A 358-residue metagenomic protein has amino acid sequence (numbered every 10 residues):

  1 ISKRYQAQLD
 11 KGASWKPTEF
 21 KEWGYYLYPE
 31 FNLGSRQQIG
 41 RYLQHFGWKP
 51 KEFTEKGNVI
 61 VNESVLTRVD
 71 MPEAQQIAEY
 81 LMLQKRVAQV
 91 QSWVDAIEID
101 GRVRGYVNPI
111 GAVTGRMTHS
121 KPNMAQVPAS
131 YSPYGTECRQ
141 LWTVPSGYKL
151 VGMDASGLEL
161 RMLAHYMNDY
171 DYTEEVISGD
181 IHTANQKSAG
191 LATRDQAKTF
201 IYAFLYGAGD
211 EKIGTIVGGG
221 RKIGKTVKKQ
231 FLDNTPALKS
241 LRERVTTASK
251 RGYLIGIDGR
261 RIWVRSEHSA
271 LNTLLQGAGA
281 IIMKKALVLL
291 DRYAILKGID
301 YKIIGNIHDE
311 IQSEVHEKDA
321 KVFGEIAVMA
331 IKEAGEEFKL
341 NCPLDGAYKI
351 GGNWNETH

Functional and structural regions predicted by a protein language model:
I1-K11, F231-E243, K318-H358: Polymerase palm active-site segment centered on the conserved acidic dipeptide of motif C
I1-T136, K149, S156-E159, G218-R221 (+4 more regions): Conserved "right-hand" nucleotidyltransferase catalytic core of DNA-directed polymerases
K16, V103-R104, P109-A112, K187-I307 (+2 more regions): Conserved catalytic core of nucleic-acid polymerases
Y28, R68, V90-E98, S130 (+3 more regions): Short, contiguous acidic/charged loop-to-helix segments that flank catalytic cores in large enzymes
G40-R41, T114-H119, A125-P128, Y134 (+8 more regions): Flexible loop/turn segments at secondary-structure boundaries
Y134-K149, I295-K297: A short acidic-Thr-Gly-centered motif at the start of a beta-strand
W142-L158, F204-G207, I213-G219: Conserved catalytic palm subdomain of right-hand nucleotidyl-transferase polymerases, strongest for RNA-directed enzymes
L150-G152, E159-A189, D258-W263: Metal-dependent catalytic core segments for phosphate chemistry
